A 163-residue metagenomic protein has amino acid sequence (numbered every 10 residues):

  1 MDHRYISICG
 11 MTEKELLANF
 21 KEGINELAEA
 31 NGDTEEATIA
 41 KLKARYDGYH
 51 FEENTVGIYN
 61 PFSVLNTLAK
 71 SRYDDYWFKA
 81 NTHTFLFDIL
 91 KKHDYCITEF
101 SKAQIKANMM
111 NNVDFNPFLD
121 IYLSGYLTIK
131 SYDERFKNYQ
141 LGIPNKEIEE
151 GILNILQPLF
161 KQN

Functional and structural regions predicted by a protein language model:
M1-N163: Phosphate-binding site recognition
